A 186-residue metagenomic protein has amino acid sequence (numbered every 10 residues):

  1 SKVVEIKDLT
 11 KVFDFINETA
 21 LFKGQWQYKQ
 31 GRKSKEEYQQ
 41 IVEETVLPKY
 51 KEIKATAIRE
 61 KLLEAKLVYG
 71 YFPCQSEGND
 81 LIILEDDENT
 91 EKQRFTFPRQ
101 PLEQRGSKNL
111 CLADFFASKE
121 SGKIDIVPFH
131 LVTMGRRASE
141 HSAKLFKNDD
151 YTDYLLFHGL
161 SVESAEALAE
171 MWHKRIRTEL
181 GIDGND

Functional and structural regions predicted by a protein language model:
S1-L155, G159, L180-I182: Active-site loops and adjacent core secondary-structure elements that bind or stabilize anionic groups
K123, V162, E166-A167, W172-D186: C-terminal amphipathic alpha-helical interaction region
